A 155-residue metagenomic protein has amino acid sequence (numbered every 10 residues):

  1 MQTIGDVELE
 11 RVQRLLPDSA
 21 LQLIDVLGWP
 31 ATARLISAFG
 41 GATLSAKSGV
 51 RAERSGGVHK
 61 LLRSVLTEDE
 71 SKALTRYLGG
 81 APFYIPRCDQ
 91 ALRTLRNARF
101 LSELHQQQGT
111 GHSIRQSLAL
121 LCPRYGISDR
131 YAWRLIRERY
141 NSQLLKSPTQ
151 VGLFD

Functional and structural regions predicted by a protein language model:
M1-E53, K72, G80: DNA-contacting interfaces and partner/effector-binding or oligomerization modules in DNA-centric proteins
Q13-L16, E68-R93: Basic, amphipathic alpha-helix used for nucleic-acid engagement in HTH/winged-helix/SANT-Myb modules and analogous
L15-Q22, G57-L61, S117-L120: A general alpha-helix detector
L23, T110-I127, A132: Short alpha-helical "recognition helix" segments of helix-turn-helix
E53-S71: Acidic (E/D-rich), amphipathic helical modules within compact regulatory domains
R93-R115: Short, amphipathic alpha-helical "recognition" segments used to contact nucleic acids or chromatin
I136-R139: DNA major-groove recognition helix of helix-turn-helix
Q143-D155: Short Lys/Arg-enriched helix C-cap and helix-to-coil transition segments that create basic nucleic-acid-contact patches
